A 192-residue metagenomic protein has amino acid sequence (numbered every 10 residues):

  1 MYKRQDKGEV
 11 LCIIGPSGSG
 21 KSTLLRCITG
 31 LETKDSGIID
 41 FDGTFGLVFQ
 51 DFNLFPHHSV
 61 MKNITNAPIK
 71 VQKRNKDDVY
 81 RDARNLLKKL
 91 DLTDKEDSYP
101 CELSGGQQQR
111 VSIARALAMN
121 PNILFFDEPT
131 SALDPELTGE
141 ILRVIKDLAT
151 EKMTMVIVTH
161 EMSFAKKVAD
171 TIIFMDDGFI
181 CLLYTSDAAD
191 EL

Functional and structural regions predicted by a protein language model:
Y2, Y184, A188-L192: Single conserved hydrophobic/aromatic residue that forms the stacking wall/gate of nucleotide- or nucleobase-binding
K3-L183: ABC family nucleotide-binding domain
